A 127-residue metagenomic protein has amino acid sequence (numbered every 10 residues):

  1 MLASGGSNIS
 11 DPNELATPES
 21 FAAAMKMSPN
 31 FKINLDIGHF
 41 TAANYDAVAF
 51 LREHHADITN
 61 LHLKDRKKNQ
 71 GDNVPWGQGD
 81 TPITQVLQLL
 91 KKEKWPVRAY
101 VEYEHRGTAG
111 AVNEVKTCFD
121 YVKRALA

Functional and structural regions predicted by a protein language model:
M1-F21: Hydrophobic, well-structured mid-protein blocks that either form specific transmembrane helices
E14-N34, H39-A127: Histidine-acidic metal/acid-base catalytic patches
